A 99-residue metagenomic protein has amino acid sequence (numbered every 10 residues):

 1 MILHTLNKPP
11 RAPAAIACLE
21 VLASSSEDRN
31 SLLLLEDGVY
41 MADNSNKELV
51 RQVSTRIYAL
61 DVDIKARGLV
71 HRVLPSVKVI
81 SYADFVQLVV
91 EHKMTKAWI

Functional and structural regions predicted by a protein language model:
M1, E27-R29, S54, H92-K93: A general structural motif
I2-A15, E36-M41: Short, glycine-rich nucleotide/cofactor-binding loops
H4-T5, R29-E36, L69-H71: Short, basic, glycine/proline-bearing loop/turn elements
R11-S26, L32: Histidine-anchored nucleotide/phosphate-binding helix
A15-I16, A42-S45, V70: Short, well-ordered secondary-structure micro-motifs
N30-E36, T55-D63: Short internal beta-strands
G38-V53: N-terminal beta-loop-helix "entrance" segment that forms/cooperates in small-molecule cofactor or anionic ligand
R67-I99: C-terminal structural segments of small proteins and small subunits
